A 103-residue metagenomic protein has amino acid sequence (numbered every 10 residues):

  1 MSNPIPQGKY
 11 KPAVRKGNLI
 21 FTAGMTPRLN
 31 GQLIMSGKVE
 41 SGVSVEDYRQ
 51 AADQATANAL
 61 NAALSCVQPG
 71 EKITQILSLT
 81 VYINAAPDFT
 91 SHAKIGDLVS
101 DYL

Functional and structural regions predicted by a protein language model:
M1-L79, A85-L103: N-terminal presequence-like segments and the immediate start of the first folded domain
